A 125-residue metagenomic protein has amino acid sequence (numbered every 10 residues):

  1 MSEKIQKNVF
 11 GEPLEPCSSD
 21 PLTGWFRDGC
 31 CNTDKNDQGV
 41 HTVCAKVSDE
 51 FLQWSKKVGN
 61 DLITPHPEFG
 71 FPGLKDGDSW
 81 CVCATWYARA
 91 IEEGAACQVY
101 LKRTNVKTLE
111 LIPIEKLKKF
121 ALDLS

Functional and structural regions predicted by a protein language model:
M1-E50, A121-D123: Extended boundary segments
K46-D61: Short, basic/aromatic beta-hairpin or loop at an interaction surface
I63-G70: Short alpha-helix capping/helix-loop boundary micro-motifs
Y87-E110: Short, compositionally biased
V106-S125: Glycine- and charge-enriched low-complexity intrinsically disordered segments
